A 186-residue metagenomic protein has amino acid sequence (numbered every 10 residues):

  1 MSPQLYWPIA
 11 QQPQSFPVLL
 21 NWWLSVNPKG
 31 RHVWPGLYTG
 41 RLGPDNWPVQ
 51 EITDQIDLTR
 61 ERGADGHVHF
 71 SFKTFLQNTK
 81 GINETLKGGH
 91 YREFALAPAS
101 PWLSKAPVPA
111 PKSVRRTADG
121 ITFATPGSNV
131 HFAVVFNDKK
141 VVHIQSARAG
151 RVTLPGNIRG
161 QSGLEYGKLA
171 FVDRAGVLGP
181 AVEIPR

Functional and structural regions predicted by a protein language model:
S2-Q12, W23, N27-W102: Substrate-binding cleft of secreted/luminal carbohydrate-active enzymes
Q14-L19: Amphipathic helical hotspot of TIR/SEFIR-family domains
Y91-G127, G176-R186: Pro/Thr/Ser/Gly-rich low-complexity, intrinsically disordered linker/stalk tracts
P126, A147, N157-Q161: Hydrophobic loop/turn residues within beta-sheet-rich immunoglobulin-like superfamily modules
P126-K139, L164: Solvent-exposed loop/turn segments flanking beta-strands in beta-repeat/beta-sandwich domains
D138-V141, D173-A175: Solvent-exposed strand-loop boundary residues in beta-sheet-rich modules
H143-A149: Short beta-strand segments within Ig-like beta-sandwich modules, predominantly Fibronectin type-III
N157-L178: Beta-strand-rich modules
